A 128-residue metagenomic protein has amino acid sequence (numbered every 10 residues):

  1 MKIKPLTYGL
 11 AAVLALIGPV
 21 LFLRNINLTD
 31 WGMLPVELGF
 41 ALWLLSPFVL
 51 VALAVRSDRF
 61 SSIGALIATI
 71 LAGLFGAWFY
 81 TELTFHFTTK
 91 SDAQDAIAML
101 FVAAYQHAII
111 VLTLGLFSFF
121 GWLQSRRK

Functional and structural regions predicted by a protein language model:
M1-L45: N-terminal signal-anchor transmembrane alpha-helix
K4-L14, I63-E82: Transmembrane alpha-helical segments of multi-pass membrane proteins
G9-V13, L44-L45, I70-L74, A103-V111 (+1 more regions): Alpha-helical transmembrane spans of integral membrane proteins, capturing the lipid-embedded, hydrophobic core of TM
F22, L50-A54, Y80, L112-F120 (+1 more regions): Alpha-helical membrane-inserting segments
N25-L38, F75-Y105: Interfacial non-cytosolic loop connecting adjacent transmembrane helices
N27-L28, V55, R59, F85-S91 (+1 more regions): Transmembrane helix-loop junctions in multipass membrane proteins, especially transporters and channels
A41-L66: Canonical alpha-helical transmembrane segments
K90-K128: Alpha-helical membrane-associated segments of multi-pass integral membrane proteins
